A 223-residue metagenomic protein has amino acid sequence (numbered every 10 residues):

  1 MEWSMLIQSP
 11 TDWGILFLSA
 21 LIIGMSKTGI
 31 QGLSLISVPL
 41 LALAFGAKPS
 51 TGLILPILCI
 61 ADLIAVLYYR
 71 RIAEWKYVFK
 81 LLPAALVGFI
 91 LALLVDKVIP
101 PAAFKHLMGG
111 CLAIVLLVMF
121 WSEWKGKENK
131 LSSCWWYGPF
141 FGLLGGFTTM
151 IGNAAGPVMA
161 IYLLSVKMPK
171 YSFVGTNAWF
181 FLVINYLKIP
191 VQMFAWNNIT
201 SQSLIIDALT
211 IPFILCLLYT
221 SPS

Functional and structural regions predicted by a protein language model:
E2-M25, S132-G146: Small-residue-enriched transmembrane helix starts and helix-helix packing motifs in multi-pass inner-membrane proteins
E2-M5, L94-A102, M193-L204: Membrane-interface helix termini and inter-helical loops of multi-pass transporters
P10, G14, G52, A103-G110 (+2 more regions): Alpha-helical transmembrane segments of integral membrane proteins
W13-F79, F141, G156-L218: Small-residue-rich hydrophobic segments that form or flank transmembrane alpha-helices in multi-pass membrane proteins
L43-A47, A84-I90, V115, Y137-T148 (+1 more regions): Small-residue-rich segments of transmembrane alpha-helices in multi-pass membrane proteins, especially helix faces
D62-I72, L107-S133: Transmembrane helix exit motif
Y219-S223: Conserved small/polar residues in nucleotide/adenosyl-binding loops
